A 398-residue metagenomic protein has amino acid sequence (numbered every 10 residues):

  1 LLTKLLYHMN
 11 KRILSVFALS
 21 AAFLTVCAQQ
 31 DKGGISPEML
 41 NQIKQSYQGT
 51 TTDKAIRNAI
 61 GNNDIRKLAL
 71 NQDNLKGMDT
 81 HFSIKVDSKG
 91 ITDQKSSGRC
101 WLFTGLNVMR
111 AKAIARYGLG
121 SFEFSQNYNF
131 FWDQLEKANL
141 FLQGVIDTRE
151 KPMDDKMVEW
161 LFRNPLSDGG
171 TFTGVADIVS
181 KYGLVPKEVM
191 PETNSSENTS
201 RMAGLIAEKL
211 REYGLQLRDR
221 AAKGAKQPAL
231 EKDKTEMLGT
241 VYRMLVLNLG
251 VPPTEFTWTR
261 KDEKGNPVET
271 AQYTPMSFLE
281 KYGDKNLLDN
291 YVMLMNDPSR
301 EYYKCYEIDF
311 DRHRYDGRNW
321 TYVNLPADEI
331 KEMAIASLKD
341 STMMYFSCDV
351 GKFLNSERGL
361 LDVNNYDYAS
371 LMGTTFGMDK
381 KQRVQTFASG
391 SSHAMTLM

Functional and structural regions predicted by a protein language model:
L1-D31: Bacterial Sec-dependent N-terminal signal peptides
Q29-M398: Flexible propeptides and autoinhibitory/regulatory segments associated with cysteine proteases
